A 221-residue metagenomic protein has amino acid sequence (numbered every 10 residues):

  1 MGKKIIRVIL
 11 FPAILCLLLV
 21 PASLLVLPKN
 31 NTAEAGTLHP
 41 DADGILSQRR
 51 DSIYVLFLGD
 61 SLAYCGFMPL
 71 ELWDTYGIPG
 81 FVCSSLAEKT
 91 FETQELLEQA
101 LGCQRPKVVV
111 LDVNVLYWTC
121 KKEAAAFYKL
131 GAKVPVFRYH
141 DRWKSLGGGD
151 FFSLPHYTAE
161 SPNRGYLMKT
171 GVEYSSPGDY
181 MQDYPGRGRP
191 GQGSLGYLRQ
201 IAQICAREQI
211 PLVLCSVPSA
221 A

Functional and structural regions predicted by a protein language model:
M1-R7: Positively charged n-region of N-terminal signal peptides that target proteins for export
R7-V26: Hydrophobic membrane-insertion alpha-helices, especially the h-region of bacterial N-terminal signal peptides
F11-P12, A206, L212, S216-A221: Extended hydrophobic/aromatic segments used for targeting, binding, or gating
L27-L46, D51: Alpha-helical transmembrane signal-anchor/signal-peptide segments
P40-D43, G66, E95-Q99, L195-I201: Alpha-helical scaffolding within the catalytic cores of extracellular/periplasmic polymer-degrading hydrolases
S52-I53, I78-P79, R105-V108, A206-V213: Loop/turn elements at helix/coil->beta-strand transitions in domains of secreted/extracellular proteins
L58, L62-R142: Membrane-embedded segments
K122-V213: Secreted/periplasmic serine-hydrolase-like ester/acetyl group-modifying domain
